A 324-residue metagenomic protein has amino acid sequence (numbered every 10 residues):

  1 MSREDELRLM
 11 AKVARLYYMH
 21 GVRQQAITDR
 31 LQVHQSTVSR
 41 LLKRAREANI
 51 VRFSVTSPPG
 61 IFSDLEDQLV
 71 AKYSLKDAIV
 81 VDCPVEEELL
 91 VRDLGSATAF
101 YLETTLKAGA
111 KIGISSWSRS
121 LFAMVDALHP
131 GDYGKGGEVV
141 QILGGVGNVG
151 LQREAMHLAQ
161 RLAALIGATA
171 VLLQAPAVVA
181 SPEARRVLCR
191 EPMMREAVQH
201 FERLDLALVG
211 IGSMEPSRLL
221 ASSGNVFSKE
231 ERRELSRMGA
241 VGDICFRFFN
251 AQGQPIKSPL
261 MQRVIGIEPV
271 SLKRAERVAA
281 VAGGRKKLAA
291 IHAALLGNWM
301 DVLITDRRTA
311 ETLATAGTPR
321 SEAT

Functional and structural regions predicted by a protein language model:
S2-A14, Y18-I27, Q32, T37-K43 (+2 more regions): Conserved phosphate- and dinucleotide-binding cores of soluble alpha/beta proteins, encompassing both enzyme active
R3, R40-K111, V125-K135, G147-E154 (+1 more regions): HTH-adjacent hinge/linker in prokaryotic transcriptional regulators
Q25, D93-A110, S120-F122, E202-D205 (+1 more regions): N-terminal glycine-rich phosphate/adenylate-binding segment common to multiple enzyme folds
A110-G113, E138, R277: Residues that mark the start of a beta-strand
K111, S120, H129, H157-L162: A generic, well-ordered mixed alpha/beta core segment in the N-terminal half of proteins
I114-S120, G283: Glycine-rich beta-strand-to-loop/alpha-helix junction loops that act as flexible
S120-D132, L219-E230: Short Gly/Thr/Asp-enriched flexible loops that form oxyanion-binding sites at enzyme active sites
E138-G145: Catalytic or ion-translocation cores adjacent to nucleophile or general acid/base/metal-coordination motifs in diverse
